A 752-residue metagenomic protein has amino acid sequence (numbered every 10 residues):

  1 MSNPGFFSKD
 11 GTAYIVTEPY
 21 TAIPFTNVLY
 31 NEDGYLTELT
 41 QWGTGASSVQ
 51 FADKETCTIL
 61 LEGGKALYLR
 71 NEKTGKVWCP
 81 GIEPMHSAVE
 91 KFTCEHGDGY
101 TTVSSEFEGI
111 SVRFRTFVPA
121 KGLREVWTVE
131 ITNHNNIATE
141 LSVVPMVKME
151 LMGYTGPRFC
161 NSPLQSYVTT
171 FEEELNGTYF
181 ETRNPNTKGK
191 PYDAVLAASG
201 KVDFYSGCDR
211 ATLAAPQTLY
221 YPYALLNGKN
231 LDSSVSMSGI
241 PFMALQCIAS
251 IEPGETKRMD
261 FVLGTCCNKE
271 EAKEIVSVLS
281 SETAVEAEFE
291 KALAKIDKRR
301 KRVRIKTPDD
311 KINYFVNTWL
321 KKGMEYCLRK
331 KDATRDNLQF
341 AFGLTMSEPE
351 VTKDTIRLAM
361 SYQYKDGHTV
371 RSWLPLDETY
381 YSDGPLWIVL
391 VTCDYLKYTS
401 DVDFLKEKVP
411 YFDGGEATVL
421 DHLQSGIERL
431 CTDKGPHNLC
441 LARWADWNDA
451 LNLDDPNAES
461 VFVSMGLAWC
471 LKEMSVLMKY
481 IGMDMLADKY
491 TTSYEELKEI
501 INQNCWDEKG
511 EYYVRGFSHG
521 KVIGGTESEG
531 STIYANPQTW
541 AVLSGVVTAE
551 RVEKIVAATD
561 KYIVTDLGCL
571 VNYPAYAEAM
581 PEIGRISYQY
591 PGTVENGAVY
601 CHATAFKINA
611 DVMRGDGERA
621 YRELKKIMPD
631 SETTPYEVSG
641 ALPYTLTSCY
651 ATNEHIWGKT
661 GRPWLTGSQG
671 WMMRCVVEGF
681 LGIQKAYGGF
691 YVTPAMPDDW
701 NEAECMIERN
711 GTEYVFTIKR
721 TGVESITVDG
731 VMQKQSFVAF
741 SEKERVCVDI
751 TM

Functional and structural regions predicted by a protein language model:
M1-R335, E350-L358, Y362, D394-Y398 (+11 more regions): Anionic coordination/interaction segments
Y68, L344-C440, S460-A468, G597-A620 (+4 more regions): Aromatic-rich carbohydrate-recognition surfaces in CAZymes
V118-L123, P253, K330-D336, E348-V351 (+15 more regions): Secondary-structure capping and boundary motifs in well-ordered enzyme cores
A120-V147, G189-K190, S199-D209, E252 (+5 more regions): Beta-rich accessory regions
V144-M146, N161, V370, G466-I583 (+3 more regions): Catalytic cores of carbohydrate-active enzymes
K269-E270, Y398-Y411, E473-K489, R614: Inter-helical turn/loop segments and adjacent helix faces that build the functional surface of alpha-helical bundle
R302-I305, D309-T318, K322-N337, A359-L386 (+1 more regions): Aromatic-lined, polymer-binding surfaces characteristic of secreted/periplasmic polysaccharide-degrading enzymes
T369-W387, F412-G414, H437-S460, G510-Y534 (+2 more regions): Carbohydrate-binding/catalytic loop surfaces
